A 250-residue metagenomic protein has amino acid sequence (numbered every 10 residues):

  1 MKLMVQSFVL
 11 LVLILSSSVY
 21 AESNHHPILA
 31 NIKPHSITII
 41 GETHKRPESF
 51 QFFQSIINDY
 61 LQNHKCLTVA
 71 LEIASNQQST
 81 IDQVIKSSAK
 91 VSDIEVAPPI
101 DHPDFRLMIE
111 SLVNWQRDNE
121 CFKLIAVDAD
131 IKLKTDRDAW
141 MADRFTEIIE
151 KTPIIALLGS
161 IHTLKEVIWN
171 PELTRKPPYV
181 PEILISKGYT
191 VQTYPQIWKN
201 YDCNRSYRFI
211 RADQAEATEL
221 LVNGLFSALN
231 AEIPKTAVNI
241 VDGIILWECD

Functional and structural regions predicted by a protein language model:
M1-S7: Positively charged n-region of N-terminal signal peptides that target proteins for export
S7-S16: Bacterial N-terminal signal peptides
S18-D250: Compositional signal for N-terminal targeting/processing segments
